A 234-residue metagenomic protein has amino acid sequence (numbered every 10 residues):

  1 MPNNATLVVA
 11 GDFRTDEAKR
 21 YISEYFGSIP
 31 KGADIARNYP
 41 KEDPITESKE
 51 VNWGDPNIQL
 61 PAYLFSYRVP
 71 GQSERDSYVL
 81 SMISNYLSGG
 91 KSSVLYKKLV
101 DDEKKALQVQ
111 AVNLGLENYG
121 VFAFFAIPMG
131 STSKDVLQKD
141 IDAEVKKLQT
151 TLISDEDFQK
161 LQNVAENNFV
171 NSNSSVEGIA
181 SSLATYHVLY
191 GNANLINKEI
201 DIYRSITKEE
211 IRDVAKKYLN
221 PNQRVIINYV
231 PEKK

Functional and structural regions predicted by a protein language model:
M1-N3, S28-E74, N85-V136, D157 (+4 more regions): Non-catalytic beta-strand/loop surface segments
M1-Y25, Q223: Non-catalytic, conformational "gating/processing" segments within enzyme and secreted inhibitor domains
Y25-A33, E103, D142-I153: A common structural junction motif
S77-Y78: Zinc-dependent metallopeptidase catalytic helix centered on the HExxH motif and its immediate flanking segment
I141, Q162-F169: Short amphipathic alpha-helical coiled-coil/interface segments
N192-N197: Acidic/histidine-rich, surface-exposed loop or edge segments in extracytoplasmic proteins
K217, P221-R224, Y229-K234: Gram-negative outer-membrane assembly/targeting C-terminal domains
